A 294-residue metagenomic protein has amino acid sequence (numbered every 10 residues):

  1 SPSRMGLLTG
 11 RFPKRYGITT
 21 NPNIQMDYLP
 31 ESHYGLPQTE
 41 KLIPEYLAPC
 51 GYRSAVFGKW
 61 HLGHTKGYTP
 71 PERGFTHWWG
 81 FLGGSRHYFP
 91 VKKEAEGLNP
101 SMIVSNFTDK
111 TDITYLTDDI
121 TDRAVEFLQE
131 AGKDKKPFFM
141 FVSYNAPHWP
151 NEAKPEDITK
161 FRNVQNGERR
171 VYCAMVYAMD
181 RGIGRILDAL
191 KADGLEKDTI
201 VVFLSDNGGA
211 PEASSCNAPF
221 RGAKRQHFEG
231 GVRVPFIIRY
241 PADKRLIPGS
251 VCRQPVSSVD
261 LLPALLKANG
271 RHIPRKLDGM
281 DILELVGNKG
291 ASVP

Functional and structural regions predicted by a protein language model:
S1-P294: Formylglycine-dependent sulfatase
